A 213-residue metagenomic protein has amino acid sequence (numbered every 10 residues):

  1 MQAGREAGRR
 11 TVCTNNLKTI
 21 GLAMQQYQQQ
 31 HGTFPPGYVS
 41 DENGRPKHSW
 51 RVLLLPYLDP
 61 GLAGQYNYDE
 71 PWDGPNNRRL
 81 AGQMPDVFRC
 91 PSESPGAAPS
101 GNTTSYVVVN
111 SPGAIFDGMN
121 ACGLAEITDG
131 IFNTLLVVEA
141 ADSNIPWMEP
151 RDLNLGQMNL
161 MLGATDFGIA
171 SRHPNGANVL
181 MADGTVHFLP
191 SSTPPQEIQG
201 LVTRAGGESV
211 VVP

Functional and structural regions predicted by a protein language model:
M1: DNA-recognition helix of helix-turn-helix
G4: Conserved ATP-binding N-box helix of the HATPase_c
A7-P213: Surface-exposed loop/linker segments characteristic of extracytoplasmic
